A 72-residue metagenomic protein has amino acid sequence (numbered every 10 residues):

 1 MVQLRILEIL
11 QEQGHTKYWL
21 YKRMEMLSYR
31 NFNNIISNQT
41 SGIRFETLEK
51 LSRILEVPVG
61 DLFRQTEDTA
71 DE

Functional and structural regions predicted by a protein language model:
M1-T16: A short, Lys/Arg-rich alpha-helix, primarily the initiator
E8, N34, F63-E72: Short, charged recognition helix plus adjacent turn of helix-turn-helix-like nucleic-acid-binding domains
L10, Y21-K22, S52: The alpha-helix within a helix-turn-helix
Q11, E25, S37, E67: Residue-level detection of the helix-turn-helix DNA-binding "recognition helix"
H15-N34: Short alpha-helical DNA-recognition segment
Q39-K50: Short, basic-rich loop-to-helix N-cap that marks the start of a DNA-contacting helix
L51-S52, L62: Hydrophobic packing within well-folded, soluble alpha/beta domains
